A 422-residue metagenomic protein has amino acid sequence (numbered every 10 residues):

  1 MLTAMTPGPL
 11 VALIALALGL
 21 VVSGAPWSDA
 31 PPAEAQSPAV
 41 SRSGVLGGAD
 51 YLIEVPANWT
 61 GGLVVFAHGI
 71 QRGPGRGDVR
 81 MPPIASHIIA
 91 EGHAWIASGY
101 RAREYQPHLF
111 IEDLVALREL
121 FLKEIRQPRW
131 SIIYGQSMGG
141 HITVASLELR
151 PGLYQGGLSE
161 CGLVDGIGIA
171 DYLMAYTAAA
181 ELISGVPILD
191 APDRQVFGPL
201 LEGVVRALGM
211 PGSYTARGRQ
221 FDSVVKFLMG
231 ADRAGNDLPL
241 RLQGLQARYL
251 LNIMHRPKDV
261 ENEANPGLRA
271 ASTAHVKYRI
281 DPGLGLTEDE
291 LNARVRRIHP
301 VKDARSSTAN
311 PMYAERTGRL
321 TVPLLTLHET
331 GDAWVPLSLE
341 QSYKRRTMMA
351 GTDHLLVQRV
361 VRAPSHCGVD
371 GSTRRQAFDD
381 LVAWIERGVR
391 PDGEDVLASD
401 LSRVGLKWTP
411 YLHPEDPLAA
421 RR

Functional and structural regions predicted by a protein language model:
A33-W59, A293-R296: N-terminal cap/lid segment of alpha/beta-hydrolase-fold proteins
N58-W59, A116-S137, L153: Gly/Ser-rich "nucleophile elbow"/oxyanion-hole loop immediately N-terminal to the catalytic nucleophile in hydrolases
G61-I70: Short beta-strand element of the alpha/beta-hydrolase
D78-H93: Short amphipathic alpha-helix adjacent to the substrate-entry channel of hydrolases
W130-G185: Primarily recognizes the serine-hydrolase "nucleophile elbow" in alpha/beta-hydrolase and SGNH/GDSL folds
L163-A314: Accessory cap/linker subdomain of secreted extracellular hydrolases
T326-H328: Short beta-strand/loop motif that positions the catalytic acidic residue of the alpha/beta-hydrolase fold
L356-D370: Histidine-bearing beta->alpha loop at or near hydrolase active sites
